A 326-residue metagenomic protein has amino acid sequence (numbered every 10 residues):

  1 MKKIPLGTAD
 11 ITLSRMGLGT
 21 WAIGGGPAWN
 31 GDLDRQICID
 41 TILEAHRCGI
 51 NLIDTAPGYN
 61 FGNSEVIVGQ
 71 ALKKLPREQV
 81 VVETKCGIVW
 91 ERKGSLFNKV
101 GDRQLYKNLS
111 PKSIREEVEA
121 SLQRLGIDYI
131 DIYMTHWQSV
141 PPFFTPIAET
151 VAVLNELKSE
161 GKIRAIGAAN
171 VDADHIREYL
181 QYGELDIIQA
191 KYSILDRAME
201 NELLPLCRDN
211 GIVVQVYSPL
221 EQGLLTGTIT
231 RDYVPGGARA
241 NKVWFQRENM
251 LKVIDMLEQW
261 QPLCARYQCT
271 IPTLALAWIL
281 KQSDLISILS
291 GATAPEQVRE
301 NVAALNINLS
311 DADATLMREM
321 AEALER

Functional and structural regions predicted by a protein language model:
M1-V81: N-terminal binding-site loop/beta-alpha segment at the start of enzyme catalytic domains that lines or forms
K3, Q138-E325: Beta/alpha (TIM)-barrel catalytic core signal, keyed to glycine-rich beta->alpha loops juxtaposed to Asp/Glu that bind
T8, A71-R77, Q123-G126, Y179-G183: Acidic (Asp/Glu)-rich catalytic clusters
I23-Q36, V100-S113, F143: Active-site mouth loops of central-metabolism enzymes
D32-A45, S110-R124, D172-E178: Short, acidic/polar
D54-T55, V68, E83-T84, A168 (+1 more regions): Hydrophobic residues in well-ordered beta-strands that form the structural core
E78-E91: A short, structured active-site edge motif that brings together acidic residues
L122-P141: Active-site groove signature of glycoside hydrolases
